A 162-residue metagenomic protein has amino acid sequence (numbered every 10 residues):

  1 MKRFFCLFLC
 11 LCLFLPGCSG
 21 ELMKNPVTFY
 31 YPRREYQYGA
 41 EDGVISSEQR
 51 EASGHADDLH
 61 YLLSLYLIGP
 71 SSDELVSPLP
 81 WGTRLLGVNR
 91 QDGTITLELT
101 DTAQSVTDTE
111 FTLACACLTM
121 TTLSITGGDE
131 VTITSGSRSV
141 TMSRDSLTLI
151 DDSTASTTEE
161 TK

Functional and structural regions predicted by a protein language model:
R3-F8, C12-L13, G17-K162: Bimodal "functional hotspot" detector
